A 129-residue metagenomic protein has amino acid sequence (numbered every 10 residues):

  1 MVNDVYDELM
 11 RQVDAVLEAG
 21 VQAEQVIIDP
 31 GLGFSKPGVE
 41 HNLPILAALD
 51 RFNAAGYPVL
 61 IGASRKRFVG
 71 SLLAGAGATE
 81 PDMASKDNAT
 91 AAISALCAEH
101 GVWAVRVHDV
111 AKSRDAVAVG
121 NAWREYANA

Functional and structural regions predicted by a protein language model:
M1-A19, E24, F34-A129: Active-site-adjacent loop and "lid" segments of alpha/beta metabolic enzymes
